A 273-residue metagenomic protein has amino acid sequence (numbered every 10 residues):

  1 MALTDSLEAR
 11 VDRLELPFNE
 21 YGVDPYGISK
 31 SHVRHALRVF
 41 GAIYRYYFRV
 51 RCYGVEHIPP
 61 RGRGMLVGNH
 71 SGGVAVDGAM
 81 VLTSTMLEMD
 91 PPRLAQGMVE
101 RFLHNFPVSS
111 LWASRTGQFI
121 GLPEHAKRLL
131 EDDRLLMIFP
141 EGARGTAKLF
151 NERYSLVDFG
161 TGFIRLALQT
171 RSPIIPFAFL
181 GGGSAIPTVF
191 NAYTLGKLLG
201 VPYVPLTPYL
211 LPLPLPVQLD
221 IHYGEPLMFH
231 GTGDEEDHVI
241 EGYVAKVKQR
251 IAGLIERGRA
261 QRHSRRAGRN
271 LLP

Functional and structural regions predicted by a protein language model:
M1-E124, A192, E256-P273: Membrane-anchoring hydrophobic helices of lipid-metabolizing enzymes
M1-H32, K127-P273: Non-catalytic C-terminal accessory region of glycerolipid acyltransferases and related lyso-lipid remodeling enzymes
